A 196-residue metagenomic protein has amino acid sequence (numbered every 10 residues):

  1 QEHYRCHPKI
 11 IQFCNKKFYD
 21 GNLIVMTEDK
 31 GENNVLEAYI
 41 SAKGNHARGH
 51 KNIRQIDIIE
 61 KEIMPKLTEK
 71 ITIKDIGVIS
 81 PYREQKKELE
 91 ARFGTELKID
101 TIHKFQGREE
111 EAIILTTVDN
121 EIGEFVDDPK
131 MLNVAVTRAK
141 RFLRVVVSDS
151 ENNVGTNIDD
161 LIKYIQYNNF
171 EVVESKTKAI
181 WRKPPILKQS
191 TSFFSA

Functional and structural regions predicted by a protein language model:
Q1-V35: Interdomain helical connector at the RecA1-RecA2 junction of SF1/SF2 helicase-like NTPases
Y4-H7, I11, I56, I99 (+2 more regions): Amphipathic alpha-helical transducer elements in NTP-driven molecular machines
Y4-P8, R83-Q85, F105, D119-I122 (+2 more regions): Conserved nucleotide-binding/hydrolysis micro-motifs of P-loop NTPases
I10, I59, V78, G107 (+1 more regions): Hydrophobic, well-ordered secondary-structure elements that form the walls of internal hydrophobic environments
N15, E28, N34, I122-A196: Helicase C-terminal subdomain and adjacent C-terminal extension
G21-R92: Conserved helicase/translocase motor-coupling segment
I79, I114-T116, V136, R144: Structural motif
F93-G94, I99-N120: Conserved motor-coupling elements within RecA-like helicase/translocase cores
